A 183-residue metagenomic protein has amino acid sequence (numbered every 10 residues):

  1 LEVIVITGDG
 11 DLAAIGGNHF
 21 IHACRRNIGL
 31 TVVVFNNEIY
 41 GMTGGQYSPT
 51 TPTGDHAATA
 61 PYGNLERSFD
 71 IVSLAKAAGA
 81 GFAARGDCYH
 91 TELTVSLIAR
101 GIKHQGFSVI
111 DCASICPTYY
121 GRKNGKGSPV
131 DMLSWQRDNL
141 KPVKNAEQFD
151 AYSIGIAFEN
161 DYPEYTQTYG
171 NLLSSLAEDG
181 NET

Functional and structural regions predicted by a protein language model:
L1-G41: Thiamine diphosphate
V5-T7, F82-D87, V109: Short catalytic-loop micro-motif centered on adjacent basic/acidic residues
I15-H19, R25, M42-Y47, Y120-G125 (+1 more regions): Short acidic, glycine/serine/threonine-rich loops at helix termini
A23, S48-P52, G101, K126-P129: Short, hinge-like loop/turn segments at secondary-structure boundaries
R25-I28, E38, K76-G81, A99-G106 (+1 more regions): Generic secondary-structure signature for well-ordered alpha-helical cores
G41-T43, E92-T94, I110, P117-G121 (+1 more regions): Short acidic/glycine-rich loop or secondary-structure boundary segments that cap or lie
S48-R100: Conserved thiamine diphosphate
S114-T183: Flexible, low-complexity linker and terminal segments
